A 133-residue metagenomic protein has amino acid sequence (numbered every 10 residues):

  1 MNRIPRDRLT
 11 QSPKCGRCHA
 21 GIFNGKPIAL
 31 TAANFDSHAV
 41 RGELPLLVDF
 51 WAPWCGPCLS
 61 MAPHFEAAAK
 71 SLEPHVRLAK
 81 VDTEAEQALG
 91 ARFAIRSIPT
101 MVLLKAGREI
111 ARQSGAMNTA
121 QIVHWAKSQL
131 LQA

Functional and structural regions predicted by a protein language model:
M1, S12, A52: Residues immediately within or flanking Cys/His clusters that coordinate Zn2+ in small zinc-binding modules
M1-I4, G21-I22, A62: Cys/His-rich microdomains that often coordinate metals
R6-L9, R96-A133: Non-catalytic, surface beta->alpha helical segment in thiol-disulfide oxidoreductase systems
C15-C18, C58: Short cysteine-rich clusters marking metal-coordination/redox-active sites
C18-P27: Short Cys/His-rich micro-motifs in 6-15 aa windows
I28-L46: A short beta-strand-turn-helix
E43, F50-W54, S97: Short pre-active-site segment immediately N-terminal to redox-active cysteine/selenocysteine motifs in thiol-based
P57-E73: Typically the conserved alpha-helix immediately C-terminal to a functionally engaged Cys/Sec in thioredoxin-like
